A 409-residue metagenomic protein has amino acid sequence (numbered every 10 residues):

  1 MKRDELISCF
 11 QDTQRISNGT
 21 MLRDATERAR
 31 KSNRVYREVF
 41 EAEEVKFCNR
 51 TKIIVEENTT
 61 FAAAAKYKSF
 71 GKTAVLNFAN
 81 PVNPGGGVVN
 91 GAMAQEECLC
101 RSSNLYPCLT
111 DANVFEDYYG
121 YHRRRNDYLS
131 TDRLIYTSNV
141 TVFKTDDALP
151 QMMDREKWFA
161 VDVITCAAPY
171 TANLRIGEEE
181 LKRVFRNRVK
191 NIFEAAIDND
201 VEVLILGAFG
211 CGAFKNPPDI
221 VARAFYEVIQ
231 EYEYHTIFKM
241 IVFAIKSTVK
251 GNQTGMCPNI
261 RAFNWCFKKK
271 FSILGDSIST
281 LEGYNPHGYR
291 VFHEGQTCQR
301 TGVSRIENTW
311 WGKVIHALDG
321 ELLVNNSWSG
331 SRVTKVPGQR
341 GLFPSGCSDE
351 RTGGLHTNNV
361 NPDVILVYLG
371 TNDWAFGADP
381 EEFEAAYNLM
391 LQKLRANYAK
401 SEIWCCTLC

Functional and structural regions predicted by a protein language model:
M1-L204, A208-F267: Macrodomain-like recognition of ADP-ribose-binding/processing modules
A74, V203, K270, D363-L366 (+1 more regions): Structural motif
V75, F243, I273, V367 (+1 more regions): Structural beta-sheet core signal
S138, D319, V360, A399-K400 (+1 more regions): Proline-centered flexible-loop/turn and helix-kink motifs
P218-Y226, P380-M390: Charged helix-capping and loop-helix junction motifs
K270-L274, I278-Y284, Y289, C409: Catalytic His-Asp segment of secreted/periplasmic serine-dependent ester chemistry enzymes
L281-N388: Conserved SGNH/GDSL esterase-like catalytic core that processes O-acyl groups on lipids and polysaccharides
L366-W374, Q392-C409: Active-site segments of SGNH/GDSL-like serine hydrolases that catalyze O-acetyl group transfer/hydrolysis on lipids
